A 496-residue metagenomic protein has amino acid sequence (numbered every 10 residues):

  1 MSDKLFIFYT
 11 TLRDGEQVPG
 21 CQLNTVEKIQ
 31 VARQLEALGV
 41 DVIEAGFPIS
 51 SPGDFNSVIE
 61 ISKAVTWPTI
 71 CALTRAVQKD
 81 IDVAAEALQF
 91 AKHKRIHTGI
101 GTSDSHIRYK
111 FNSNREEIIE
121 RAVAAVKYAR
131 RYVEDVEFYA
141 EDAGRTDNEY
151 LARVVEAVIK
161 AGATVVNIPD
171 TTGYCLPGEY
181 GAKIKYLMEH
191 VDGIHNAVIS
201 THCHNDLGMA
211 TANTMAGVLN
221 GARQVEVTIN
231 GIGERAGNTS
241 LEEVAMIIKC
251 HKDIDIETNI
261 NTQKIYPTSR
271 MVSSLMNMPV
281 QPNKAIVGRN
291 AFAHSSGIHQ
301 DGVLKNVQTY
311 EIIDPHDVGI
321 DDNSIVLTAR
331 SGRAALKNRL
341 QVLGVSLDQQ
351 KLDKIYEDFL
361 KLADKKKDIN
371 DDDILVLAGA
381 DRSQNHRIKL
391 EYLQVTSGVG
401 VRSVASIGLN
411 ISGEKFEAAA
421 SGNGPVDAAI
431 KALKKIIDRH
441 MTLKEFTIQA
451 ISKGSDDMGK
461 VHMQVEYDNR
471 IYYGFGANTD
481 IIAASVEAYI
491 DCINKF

Functional and structural regions predicted by a protein language model:
K4-L5, Y9-T11, M246, D253-A419 (+1 more regions): A mid-to-C-terminal "edge-of-domain" accessory segment
L5-I7, V18-V42, F55-A64, Q78-I199 (+1 more regions): Alpha/beta enzyme core
D14-P19, F47-P52, S103-S105, D142-N148 (+4 more regions): Short, small-residue-enriched loops and turns at beta-alpha junctions that line or gate enzyme active sites
Q17, Q30-V31, K367-Y472, G476-A483: Non-catalytic terminal/interface segments that mediate subunit docking, oligomerization, and allosteric communication
L38, A64, A87, A91 (+13 more regions): Change "in soluble alpha/beta enzymes" to "in soluble alpha/beta proteins
W67, D170-T171, E226-E234, K249-T258 (+3 more regions): Short beta-alpha connecting loops at secondary-structure transitions that line or flank enzyme active sites
C175, A182-K305: Catalytic alpha/beta core domains of metabolic enzymes, predominantly
